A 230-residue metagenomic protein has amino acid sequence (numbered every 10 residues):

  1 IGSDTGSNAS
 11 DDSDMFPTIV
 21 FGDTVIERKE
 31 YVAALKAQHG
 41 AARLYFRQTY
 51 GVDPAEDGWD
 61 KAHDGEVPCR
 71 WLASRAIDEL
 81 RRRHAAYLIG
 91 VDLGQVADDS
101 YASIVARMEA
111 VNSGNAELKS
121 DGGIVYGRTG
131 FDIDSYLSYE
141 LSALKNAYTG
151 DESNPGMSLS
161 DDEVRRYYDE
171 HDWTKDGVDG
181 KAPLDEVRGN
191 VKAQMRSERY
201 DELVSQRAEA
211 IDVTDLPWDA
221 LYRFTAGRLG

Functional and structural regions predicted by a protein language model:
G2-S13: Aromatic-capped interface at the extracytoplasmic side of an N-terminal signal-anchor transmembrane helix
D11-F131: N-terminal targeting/tethering segments
D12-F16, F21, N154, D161-G230: A C-terminal, polar beta->alpha supersecondary segment
T24, K119, I124, T129-D132 (+5 more regions): Short linear sequence motifs
E27, D98, D132, L159-E163 (+1 more regions): A diffuse structural propensity rather than consistent per-protein peaks
A33-C69, Y126-M157, Y167-D201: Well-structured core secondary-structure elements of compact alpha/beta domains
